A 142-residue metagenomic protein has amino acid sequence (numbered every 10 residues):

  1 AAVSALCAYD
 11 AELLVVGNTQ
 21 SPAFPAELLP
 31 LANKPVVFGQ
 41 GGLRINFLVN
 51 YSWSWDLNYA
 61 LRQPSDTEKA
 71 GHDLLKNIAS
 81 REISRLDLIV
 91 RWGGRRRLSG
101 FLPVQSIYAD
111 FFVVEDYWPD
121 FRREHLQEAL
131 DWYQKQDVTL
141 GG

Functional and structural regions predicted by a protein language model:
A1-G142: Flexible, compositionally biased loop and terminal segments
